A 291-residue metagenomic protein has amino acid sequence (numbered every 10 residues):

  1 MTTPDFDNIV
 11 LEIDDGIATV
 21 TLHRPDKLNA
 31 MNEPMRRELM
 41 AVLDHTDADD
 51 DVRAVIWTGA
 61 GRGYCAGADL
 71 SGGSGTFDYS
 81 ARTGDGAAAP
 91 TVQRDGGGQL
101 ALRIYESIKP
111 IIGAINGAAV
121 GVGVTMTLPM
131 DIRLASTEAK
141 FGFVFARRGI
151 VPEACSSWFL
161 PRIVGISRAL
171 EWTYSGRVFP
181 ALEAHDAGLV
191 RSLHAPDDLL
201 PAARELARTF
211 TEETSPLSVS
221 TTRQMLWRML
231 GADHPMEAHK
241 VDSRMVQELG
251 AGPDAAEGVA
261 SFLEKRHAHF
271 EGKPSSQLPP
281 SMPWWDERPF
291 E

Functional and structural regions predicted by a protein language model:
M1, E12, R37, A41-A48 (+5 more regions): Replace "anionic and nucleotidyl ligands
M1-A60, T76, P280-E291: Conserved CoA-thioester-binding segment of acyl-CoA-metabolizing enzymes
F6, D49, I108, G252 (+1 more regions): Acidic-histidine catalytic/liganding microenvironments
V20, R24, L39, W57 (+6 more regions): Terminal peptide-recognition signature
P25, L134-A139, V190-K240, Q247-E248 (+2 more regions): C-terminal long alpha-helix characteristic of the crotonase
G59-E106, A119, R147-G149, D233: Glycine- (often His-adjacent) and acidic-residue-rich active-site loop that binds/positions the CoA thioester
L102-L217, G252, A256: Crotonase-fold acyl-CoA enzyme core
